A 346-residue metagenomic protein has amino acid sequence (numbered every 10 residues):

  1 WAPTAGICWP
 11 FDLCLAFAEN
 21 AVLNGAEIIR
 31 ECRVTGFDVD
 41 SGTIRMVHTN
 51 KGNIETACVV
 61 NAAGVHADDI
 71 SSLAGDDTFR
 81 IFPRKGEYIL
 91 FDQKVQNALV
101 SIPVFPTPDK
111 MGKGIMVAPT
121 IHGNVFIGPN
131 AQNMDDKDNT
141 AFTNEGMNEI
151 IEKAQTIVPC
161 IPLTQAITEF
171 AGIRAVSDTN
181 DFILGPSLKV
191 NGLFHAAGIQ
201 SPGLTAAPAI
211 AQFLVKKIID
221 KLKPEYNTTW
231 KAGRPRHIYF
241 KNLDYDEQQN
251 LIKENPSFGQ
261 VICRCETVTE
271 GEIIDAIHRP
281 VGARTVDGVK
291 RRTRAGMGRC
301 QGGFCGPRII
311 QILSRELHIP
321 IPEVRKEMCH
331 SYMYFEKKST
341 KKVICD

Functional and structural regions predicted by a protein language model:
W1-C58: Helical element adjacent to the flavin cofactor pocket in flavoenzyme catalytic cores
P10, A16, G112, I121-H122 (+5 more regions): C-terminal catalytic lobe of FAD-dependent flavoproteins
I29, V60, F194-A196: Hydrophobic/aromatic beta-strand patches that form the interior of the parallel beta-sheet core in alpha/beta enzyme
F37-G128, Q132-T143, E152, V158-I161 (+1 more regions): Flavin-dependent oxidoreductases
D138, T269-P280, G303-I321: Iron-sulfur (Fe-S) cluster-binding segments and ferredoxin-like electron-carrier domains, especially [2Fe-2S]
C263-C265, C300, C305: Short cysteine clusters
H318-C345: Low-complexity, small/polar and acidic-rich linker and loop segments
